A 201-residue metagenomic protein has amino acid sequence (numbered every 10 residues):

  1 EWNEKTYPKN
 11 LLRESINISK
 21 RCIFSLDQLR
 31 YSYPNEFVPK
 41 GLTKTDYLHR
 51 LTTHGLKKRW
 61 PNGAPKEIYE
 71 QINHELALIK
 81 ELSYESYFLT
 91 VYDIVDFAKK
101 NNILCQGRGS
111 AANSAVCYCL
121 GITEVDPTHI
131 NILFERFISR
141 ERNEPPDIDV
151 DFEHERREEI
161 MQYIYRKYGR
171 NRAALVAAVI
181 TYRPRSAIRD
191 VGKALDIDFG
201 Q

Functional and structural regions predicted by a protein language model:
E1-Q201: Phosphodiester-processing cores and adjacent nucleic acid-binding clamps
